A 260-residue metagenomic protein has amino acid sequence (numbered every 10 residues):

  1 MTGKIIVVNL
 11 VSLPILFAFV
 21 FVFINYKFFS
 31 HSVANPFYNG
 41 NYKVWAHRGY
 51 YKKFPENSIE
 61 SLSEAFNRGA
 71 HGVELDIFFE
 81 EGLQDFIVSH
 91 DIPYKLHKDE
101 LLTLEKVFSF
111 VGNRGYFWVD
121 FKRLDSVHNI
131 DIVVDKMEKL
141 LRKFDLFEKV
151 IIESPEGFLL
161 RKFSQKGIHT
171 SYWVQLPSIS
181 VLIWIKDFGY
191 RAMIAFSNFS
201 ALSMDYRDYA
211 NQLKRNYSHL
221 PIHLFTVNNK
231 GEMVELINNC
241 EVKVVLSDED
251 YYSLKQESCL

Functional and structural regions predicted by a protein language model:
T2-L260: Phosphate-group recognition and catalysis centered on beta-loop-alpha active-site segments
